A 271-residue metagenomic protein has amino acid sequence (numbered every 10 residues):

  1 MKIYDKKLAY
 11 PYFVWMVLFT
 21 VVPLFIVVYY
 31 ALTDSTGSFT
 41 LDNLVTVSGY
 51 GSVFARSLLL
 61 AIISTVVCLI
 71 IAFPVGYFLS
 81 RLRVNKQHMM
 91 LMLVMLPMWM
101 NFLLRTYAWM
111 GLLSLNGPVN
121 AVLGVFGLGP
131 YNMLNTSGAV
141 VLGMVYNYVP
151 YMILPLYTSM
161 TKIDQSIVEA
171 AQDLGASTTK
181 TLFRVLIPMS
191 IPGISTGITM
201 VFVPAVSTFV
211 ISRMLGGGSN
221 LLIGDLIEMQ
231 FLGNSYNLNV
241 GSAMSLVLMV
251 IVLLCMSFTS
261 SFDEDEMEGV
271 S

Functional and structural regions predicted by a protein language model:
K2-Y12, V22, I26-V27, Y157-V168 (+2 more regions): C-terminal transmembrane helix and the adjacent membrane-cytosol boundary/short C-terminal tail of inner/organellar
K6, V14-G51, L112-N116, G218 (+2 more regions): Short membrane-interfacial helix/loop motifs at transmembrane-helix boundaries
L8-A9, V75-L112, V168-E169, L182 (+1 more regions): Cytoplasmic-entry segments and transmembrane alpha-helices of multi-pass inner-membrane transporters
P11-T20, V66, L96, Y146 (+4 more regions): Transmembrane alpha-helices
V21-Y29, I70-V75, L103-Y107, N116 (+4 more regions): Membrane-embedded alpha-helices of multi-pass transport/permease systems
L41, T106-V145, T179, L215-S219: Membrane-interfacial helix termini and adjacent extracytoplasmic/periplasmic loops of multi-pass transporters
L41-G49, V53, F209, R213-M267: Interhelical loop and adjacent transmembrane-helix boundary motif in polytopic membrane transport permeases
G49-R81, T178: Transmembrane alpha-helix signature in integral membrane proteins
